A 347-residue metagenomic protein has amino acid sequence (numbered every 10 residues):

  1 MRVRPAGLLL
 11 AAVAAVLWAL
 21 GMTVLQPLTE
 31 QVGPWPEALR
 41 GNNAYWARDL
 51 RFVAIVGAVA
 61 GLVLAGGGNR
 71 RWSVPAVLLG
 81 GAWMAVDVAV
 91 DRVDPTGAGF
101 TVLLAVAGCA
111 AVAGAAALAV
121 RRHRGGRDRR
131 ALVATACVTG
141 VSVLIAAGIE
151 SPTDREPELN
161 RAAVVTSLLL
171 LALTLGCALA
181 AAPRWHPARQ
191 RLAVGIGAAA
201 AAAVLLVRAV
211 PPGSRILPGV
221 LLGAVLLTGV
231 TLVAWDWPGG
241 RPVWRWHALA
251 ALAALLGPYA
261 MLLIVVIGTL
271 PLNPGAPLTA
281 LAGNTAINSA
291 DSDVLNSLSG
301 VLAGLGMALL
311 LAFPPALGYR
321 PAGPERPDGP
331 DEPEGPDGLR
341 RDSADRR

Functional and structural regions predicted by a protein language model:
M1, W46-G57, L79, A163-A172 (+1 more regions): Hydrophobic alpha-helical transmembrane segments
M1-A6, A60-P75, V112-A134, L175-A193 (+3 more regions): Cytoplasmic membrane-interface segments at the C-terminal ends of transmembrane helices
M1-I149: N-terminal membrane-targeting/anchoring modules of bacterial envelope and secretion proteins
V16-L20, A107-A116, G140-A146, L171-C177 (+4 more regions): Hydrophobic core of alpha-helical transmembrane segments in multi-pass integral membrane proteins
M22-V53, V86-V106, L144-L168, A203-G223 (+1 more regions): Membrane interfacial helix motifs at helix-loop boundaries and amphipathic/re-entrant anchors
V74-V86, V138, R191-A202, H247-P258: Central hydrophobic cores of alpha-helical transmembrane segments in multi-pass integral membrane proteins
R121-T231: Generic multipass alpha-helical transmembrane bundles of integral membrane proteins
T279-R347: Cytosolic, intrinsically disordered low-complexity tails and loops of eukaryotic multi-pass membrane proteins
